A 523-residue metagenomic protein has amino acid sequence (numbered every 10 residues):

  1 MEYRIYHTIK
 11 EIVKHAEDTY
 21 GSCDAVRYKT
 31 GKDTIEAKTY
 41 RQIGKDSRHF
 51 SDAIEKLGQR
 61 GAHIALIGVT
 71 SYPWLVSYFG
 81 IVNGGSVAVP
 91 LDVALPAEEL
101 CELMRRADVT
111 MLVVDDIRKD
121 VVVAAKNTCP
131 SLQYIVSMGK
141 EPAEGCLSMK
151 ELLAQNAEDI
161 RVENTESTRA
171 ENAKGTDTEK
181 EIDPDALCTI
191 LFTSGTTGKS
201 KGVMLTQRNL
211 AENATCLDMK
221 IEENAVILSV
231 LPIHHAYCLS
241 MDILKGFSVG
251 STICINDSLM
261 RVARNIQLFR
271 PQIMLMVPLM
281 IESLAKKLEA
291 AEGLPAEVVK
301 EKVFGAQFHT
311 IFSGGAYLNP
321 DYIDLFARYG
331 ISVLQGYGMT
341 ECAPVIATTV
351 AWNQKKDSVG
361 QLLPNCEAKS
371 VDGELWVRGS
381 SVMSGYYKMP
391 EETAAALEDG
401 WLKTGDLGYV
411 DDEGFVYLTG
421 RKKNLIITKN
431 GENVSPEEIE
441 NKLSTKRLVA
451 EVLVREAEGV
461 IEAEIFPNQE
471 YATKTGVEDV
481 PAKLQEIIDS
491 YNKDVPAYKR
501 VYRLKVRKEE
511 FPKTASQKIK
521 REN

Functional and structural regions predicted by a protein language model:
G21-D24, S137, A157-F192, K199 (+1 more regions): Conserved pre-ATP/AMP-binding loop-to-beta segment of ANL
V26-G58, A62-S71, L75-F79, P96-C101 (+2 more regions): Conserved AMP-binding/adenylate-forming core of the ANL superfamily
A37-R41, C188-A214: Conserved AMP-binding A3 loop
G44-H49, P184, V203-E223, V230: Conserved structural elements of the adenylate-forming
L95, L112, G379, G385 (+1 more regions): AMP-binding/adenylate-forming catalytic core of the ANL superfamily
A211-V226, I233-V298, K302: Conserved AMP-binding/adenylation subdomain of ANL enzymes
Q272-M276, K286-Q354, A450: Gly/Ser/Thr-rich phosphate-binding loop
Q354-K356, V382-G405, P436-N441: Conserved ANL (AMP-binding/adenylate-forming) active-site segment centered on the GW(Y/F)…HTG consensus within
